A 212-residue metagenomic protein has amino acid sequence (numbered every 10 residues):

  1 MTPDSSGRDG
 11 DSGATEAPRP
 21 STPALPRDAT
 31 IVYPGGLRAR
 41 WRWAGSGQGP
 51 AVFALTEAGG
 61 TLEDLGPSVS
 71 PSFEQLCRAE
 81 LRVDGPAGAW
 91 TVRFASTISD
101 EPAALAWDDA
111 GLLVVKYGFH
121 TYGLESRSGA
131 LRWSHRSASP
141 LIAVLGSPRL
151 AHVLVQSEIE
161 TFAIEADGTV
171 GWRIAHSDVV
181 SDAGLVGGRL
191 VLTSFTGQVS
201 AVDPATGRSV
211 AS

Functional and structural regions predicted by a protein language model:
M1-L62: N-terminal leader/presequence regions that precede the main folded/catalytic core
Y33, W41-W43, C77-I98, L131-S139 (+3 more regions): Aromatic (tryptophan-biased) beta-strands that constitute blades/sheets of beta-rich domains
R38-A44, Q48-S72, D109-K116, A151-Q156 (+1 more regions): Short beta-strand elements that form the blades of beta-propeller/WD-repeat-like and other beta-sheet-rich scaffold
R93-A110, S137-L150, H176-G188: Repeated scaffold domains used in trafficking and secretory/extracellular systems, primarily beta-propellers
A106-H135: Extracellular-facing segments of soluble proteins and assemblies that are Gly/Ser/Thr-biased and enriched in aromatics
E125-S126, I164-E165, D203: Structural recognition of the beta-propeller blade-terminating site
L185-S212: Acidic, small-residue rich beta-repeat scaffolds with periodic aromatic anchors
